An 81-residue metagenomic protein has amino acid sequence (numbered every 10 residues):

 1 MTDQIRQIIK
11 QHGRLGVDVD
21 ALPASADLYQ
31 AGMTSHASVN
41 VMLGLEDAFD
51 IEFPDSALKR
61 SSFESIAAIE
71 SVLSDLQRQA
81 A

Functional and structural regions predicted by a protein language model:
M1-L43, D47-A81: Phosphopantetheine-dependent thiolation modules in NRPS/PKS and related acyl-activating systems
